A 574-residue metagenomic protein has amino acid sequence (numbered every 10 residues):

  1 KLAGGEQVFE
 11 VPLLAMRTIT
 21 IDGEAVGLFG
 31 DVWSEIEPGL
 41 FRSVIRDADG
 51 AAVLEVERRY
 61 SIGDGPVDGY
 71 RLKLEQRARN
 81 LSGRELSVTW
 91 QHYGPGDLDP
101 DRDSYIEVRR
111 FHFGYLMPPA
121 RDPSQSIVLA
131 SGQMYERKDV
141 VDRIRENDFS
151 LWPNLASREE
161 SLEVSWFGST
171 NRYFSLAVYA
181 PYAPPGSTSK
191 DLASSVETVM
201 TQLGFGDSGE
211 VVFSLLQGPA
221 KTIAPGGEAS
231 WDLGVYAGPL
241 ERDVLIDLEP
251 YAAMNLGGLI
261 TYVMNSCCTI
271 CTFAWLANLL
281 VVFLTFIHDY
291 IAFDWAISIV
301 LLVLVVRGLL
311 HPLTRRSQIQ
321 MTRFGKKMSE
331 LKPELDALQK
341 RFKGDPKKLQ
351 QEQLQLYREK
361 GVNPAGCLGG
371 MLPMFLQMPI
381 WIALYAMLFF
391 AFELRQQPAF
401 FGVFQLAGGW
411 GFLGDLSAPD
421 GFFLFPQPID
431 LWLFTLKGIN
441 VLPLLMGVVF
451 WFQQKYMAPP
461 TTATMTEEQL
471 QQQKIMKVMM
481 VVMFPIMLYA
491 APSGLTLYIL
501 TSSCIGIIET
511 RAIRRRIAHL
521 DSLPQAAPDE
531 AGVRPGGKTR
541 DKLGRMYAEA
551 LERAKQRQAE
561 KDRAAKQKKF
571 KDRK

Functional and structural regions predicted by a protein language model:
K1-L259: Soluble non-transmembrane domains of integral membrane proteins
Q76, W90, D101, G206 (+1 more regions): Helix-loop-helix
